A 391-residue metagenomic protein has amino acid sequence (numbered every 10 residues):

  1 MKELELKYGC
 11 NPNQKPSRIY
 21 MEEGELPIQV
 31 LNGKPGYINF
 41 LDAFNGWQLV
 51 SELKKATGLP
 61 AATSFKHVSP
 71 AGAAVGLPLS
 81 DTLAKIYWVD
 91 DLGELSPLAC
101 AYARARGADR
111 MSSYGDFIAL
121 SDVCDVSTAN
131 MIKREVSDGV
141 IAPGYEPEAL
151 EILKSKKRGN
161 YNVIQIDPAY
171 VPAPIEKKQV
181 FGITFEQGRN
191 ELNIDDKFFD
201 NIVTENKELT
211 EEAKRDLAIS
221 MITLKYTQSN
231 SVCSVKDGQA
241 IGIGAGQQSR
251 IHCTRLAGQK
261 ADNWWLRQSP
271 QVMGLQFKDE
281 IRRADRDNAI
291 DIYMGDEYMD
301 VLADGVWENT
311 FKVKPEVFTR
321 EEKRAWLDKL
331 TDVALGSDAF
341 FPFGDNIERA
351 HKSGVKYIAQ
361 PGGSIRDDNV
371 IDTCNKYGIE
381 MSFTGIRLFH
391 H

Functional and structural regions predicted by a protein language model:
M1-F198, A213-S231: Active-site loops and adjacent core secondary-structure elements that bind or stabilize anionic groups
E52, Y226, N263-R267, K352 (+1 more regions): Conserved helix-loop functional segments at active or binding sites
A56-S64, V163-I166, S229-K236, L266-F277 (+1 more regions): Flexible, glycine/charged-enriched surface loops at secondary-structure junctions
P60-A61, K66-A71, V75-L77, S231 (+4 more regions): Glycine-rich phosphate/pyrophosphate-binding loops and their adjacent beta-strand/loop elements at enzyme active sites
S69, C124, K236-Q239, Q247 (+2 more regions): Active-site-proximal loop/turn and secondary-structure-junction residues that shape catalytic pockets, frequently
A71-M111, I241-F340: Glycine- and Gly-Pro-enriched alpha-helical subdomains that act as flexible, kink-prone "lid/hinge" or packing modules
D116, L120-S121, R134-I164, A169-V171 (+4 more regions): C-terminal binding/interaction regions
P174-L209, R267-D279, R283-D287: Substrate-contacting helices/loops that form the catalytic groove of nucleic-acid and nucleotide-polymer processing
